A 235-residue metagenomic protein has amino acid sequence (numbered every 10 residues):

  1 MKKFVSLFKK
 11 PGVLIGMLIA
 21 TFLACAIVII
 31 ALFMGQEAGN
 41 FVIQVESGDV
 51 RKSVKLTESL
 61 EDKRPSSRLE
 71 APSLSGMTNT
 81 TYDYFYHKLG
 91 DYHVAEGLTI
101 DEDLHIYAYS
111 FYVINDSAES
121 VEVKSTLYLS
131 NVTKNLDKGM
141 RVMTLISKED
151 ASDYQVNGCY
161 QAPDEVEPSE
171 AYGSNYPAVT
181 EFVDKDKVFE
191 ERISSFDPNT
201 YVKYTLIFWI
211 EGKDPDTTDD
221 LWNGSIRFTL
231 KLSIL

Functional and structural regions predicted by a protein language model:
K2-L89, I100, I226, I234-L235: Short, polar/proline-rich extracytoplasmic segments that appear immediately after membrane translocation
F4-A20, Y86-E96, I100, D153-Y201: Extracellular adhesion/glycan-binding regions together with long Ser/Thr- and acidic-residue-rich low-complexity tracts
F33-E37, N115, K134: A generic structural signal for short, solvent-exposed coil/turn residues that cap or connect secondary-structure
I43, K52, P65, Y86 (+7 more regions): Low-complexity, compositionally biased segments
I43-S75, T133-K185: A surface/secretory-pathway sequence property marking extracellular, secreted, or lumenal proteins enriched
D91-V121, L129, A178-L235: C-terminal, structured domain-capping segment
E122-L136: Short acidic, flexible loop segments centered on an aromatic residue
